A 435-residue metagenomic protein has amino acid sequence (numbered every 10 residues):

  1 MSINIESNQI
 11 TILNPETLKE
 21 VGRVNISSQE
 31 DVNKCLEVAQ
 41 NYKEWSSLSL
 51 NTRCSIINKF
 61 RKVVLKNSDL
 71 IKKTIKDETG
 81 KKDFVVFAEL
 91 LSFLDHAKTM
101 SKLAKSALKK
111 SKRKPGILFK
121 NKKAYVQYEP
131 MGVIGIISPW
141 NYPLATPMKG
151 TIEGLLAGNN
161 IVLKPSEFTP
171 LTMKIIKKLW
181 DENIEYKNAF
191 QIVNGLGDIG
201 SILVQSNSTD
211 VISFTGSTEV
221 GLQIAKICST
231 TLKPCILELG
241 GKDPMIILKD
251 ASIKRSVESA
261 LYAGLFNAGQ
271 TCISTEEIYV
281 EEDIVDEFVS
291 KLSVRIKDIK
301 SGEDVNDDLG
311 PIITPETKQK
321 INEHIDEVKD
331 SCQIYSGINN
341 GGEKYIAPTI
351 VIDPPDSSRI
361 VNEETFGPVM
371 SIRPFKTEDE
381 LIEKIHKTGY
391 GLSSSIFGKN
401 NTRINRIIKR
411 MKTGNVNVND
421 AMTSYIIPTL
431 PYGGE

Functional and structural regions predicted by a protein language model:
M1-K122: N-terminal Rossmann-like NAD(P)+-binding subdomain of aldehyde/semialdehyde dehydrogenases
S7-I10, T275, L392: Short loop/turn microsegments at loop-to-beta-strand junctions
N14-V24, Y345-E435: Conserved C-terminal structural/oligomerization subdomain of aldehyde/semialdehyde dehydrogenase
P15, Q29-V32, L50, S68 (+5 more regions): Residues at or immediately preceding the N-termini of alpha-helices
L18, R53, A97, G158 (+8 more regions): Residue-level signal for inorganic ion chemistry
V21, E219-P355, D379, V418: ALDH superfamily catalytic-core signature
K43-S46, R61-V64, S68, K72 (+16 more regions): Structural signal for hydrophobic packing residues in well-ordered secondary-structure cores of soluble enzyme domains
R113-R255, F375: Rossmann-like NAD(P) dinucleotide-binding subdomain of oxidoreductase/dehydrogenase enzymes
